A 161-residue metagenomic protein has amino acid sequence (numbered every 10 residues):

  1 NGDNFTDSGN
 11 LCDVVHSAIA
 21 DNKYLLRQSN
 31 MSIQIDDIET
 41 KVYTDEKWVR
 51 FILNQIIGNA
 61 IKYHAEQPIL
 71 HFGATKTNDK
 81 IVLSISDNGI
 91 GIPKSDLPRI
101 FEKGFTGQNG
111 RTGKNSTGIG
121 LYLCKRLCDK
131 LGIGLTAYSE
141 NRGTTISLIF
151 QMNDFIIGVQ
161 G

Functional and structural regions predicted by a protein language model:
N1-N4, D37, K41-T44: Conserved micro-motifs of the catalytic ATP-binding
L25-Q34: Short conserved segments within the C-terminal catalytic ATPase subdomain
A60-I61: Short helix-loop "hinge" at the ATP-lid/N-box region of the Bergerat-fold HATPase_c
Q67-D79: Short beta-strand/loop element within the Bergerat-fold HATPase_c
D87: Acidic ATP/Mg2+-coordinating residue in the GHKL
I92-F105: Short conserved segment of the HATPase_c
